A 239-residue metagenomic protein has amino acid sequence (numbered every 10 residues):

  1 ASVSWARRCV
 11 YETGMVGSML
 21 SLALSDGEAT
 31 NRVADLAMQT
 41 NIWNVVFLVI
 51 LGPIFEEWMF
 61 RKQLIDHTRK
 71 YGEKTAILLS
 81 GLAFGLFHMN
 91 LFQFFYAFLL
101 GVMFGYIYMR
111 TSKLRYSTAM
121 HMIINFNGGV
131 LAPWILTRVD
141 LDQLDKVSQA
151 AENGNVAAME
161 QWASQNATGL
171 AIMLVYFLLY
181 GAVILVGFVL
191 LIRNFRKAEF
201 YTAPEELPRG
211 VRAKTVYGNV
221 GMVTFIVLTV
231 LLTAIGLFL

Functional and structural regions predicted by a protein language model:
A1-S2, A37, M109: Structural motif
A1-Y11: Single conserved hydrophobic/aromatic residue that forms the stacking wall/gate of nucleotide- or nucleobase-binding
E12-L24, R196-E199: Helix-to-loop transition at the C-terminal end of transmembrane segments
G17-G52, F92: His/Asp/Glu-rich metal-coordinating catalytic cores of metallo-dependent phosphodiesterases/hydrolases acting on
W43-F238: Transmembrane helix-loop-helix hairpins at the membrane interface of multi-pass integral membrane proteins
